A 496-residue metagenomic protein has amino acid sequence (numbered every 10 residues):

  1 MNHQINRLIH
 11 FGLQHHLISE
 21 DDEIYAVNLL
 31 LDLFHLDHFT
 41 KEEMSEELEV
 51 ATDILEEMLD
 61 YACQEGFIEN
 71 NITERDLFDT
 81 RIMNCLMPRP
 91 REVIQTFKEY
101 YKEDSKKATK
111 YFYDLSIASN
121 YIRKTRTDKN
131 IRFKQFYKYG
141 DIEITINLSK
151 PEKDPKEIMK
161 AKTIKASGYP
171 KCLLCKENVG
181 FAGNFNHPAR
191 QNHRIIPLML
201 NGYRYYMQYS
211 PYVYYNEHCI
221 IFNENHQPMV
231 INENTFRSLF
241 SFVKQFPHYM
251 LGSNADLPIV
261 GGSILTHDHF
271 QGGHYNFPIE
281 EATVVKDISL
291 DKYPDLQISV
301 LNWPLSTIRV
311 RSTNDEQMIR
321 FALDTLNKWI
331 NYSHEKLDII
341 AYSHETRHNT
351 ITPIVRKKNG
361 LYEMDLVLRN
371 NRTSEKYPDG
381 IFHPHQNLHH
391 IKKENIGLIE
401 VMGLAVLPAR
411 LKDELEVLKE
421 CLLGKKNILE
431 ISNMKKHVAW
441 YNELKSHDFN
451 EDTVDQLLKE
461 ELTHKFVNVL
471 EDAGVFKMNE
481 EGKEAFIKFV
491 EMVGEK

Functional and structural regions predicted by a protein language model:
M1-I221, N225-M229, N302-P304, I319 (+1 more regions): Active-site microenvironments that recognize anionic phosphate/pyrophosphate groups
Q191-I196, H226-L251: Helical scaffold of the NTase/Pol beta-like nucleotidyltransferase catalytic core
N234, V243-T266, G272-T325, I330 (+1 more regions): Catalytic or ion-translocation cores adjacent to nucleophile or general acid/base/metal-coordination motifs in diverse
